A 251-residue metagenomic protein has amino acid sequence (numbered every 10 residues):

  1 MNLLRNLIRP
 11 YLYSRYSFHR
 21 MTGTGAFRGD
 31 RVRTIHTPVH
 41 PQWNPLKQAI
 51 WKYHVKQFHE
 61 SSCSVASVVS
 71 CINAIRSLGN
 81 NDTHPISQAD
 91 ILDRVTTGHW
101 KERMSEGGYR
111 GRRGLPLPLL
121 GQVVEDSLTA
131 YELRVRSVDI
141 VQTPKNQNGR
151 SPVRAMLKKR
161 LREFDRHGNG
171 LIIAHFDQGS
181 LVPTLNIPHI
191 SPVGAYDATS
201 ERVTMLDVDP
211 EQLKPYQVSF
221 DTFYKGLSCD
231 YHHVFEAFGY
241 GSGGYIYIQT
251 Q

Functional and structural regions predicted by a protein language model:
N2, N6, A89-D93, A155: Polar/charged alpha-helical tracts
N2-G25, F235-Q251: Enzymes acting in ubiquitin/UBL processing and closely related pathways, dominated by cysteine-dependent isopeptidases
S17, F27-P152, G239-S242: Cysteine-nucleophile protease catalytic domains, especially the papain-like/related folds used in DUB/UBL proteases
F18-G29, D90, L157-D165: Short low-complexity stretches enriched in small and charged residues
S70, S77, C229-H232, Y247: Short amphipathic alpha-helical patches
V95-P188, G194-L227, Y231, F235-G243: Conserved active-site-adjacent core of cysteine acyl-enzyme catalytic domains
